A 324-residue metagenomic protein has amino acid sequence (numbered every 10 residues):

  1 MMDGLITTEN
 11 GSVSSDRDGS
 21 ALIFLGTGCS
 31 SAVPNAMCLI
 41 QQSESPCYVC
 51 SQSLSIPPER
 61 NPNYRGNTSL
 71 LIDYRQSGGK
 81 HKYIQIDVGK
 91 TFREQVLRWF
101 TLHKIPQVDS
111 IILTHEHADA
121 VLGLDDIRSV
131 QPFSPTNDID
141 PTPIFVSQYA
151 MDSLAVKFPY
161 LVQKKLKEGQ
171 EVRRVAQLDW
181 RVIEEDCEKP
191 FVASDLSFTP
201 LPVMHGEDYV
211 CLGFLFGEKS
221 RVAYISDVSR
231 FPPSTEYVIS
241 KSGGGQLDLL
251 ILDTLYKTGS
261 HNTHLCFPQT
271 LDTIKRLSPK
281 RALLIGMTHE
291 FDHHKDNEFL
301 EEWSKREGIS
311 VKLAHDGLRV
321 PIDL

Functional and structural regions predicted by a protein language model:
M2-Y224, S229-Y237, H293-L324: Binuclear metal-dependent hydrolase catalytic cores
S229-P321: Cap/insert and terminal regions of metallo-dependent hydrolase folds
